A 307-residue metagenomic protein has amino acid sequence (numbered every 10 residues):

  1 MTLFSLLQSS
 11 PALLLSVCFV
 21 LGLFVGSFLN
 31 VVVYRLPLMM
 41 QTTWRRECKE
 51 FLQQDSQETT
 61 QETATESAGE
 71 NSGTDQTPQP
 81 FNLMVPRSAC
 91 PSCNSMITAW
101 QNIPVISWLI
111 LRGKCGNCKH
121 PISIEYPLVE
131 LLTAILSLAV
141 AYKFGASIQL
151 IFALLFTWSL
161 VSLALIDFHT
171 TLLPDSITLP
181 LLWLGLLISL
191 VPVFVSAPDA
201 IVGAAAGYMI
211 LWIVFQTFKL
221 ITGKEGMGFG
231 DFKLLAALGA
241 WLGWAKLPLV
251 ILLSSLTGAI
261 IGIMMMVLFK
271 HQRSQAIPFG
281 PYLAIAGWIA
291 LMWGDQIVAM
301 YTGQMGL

Functional and structural regions predicted by a protein language model:
S5, C18, Q149-T257, M300-L307: Functional transmembrane core segments of multi-pass inner-membrane proteins
S5-R35, M39, I213-E225, L235-L307: Alpha-helical transmembrane segments
R35-E125: Membrane-proximal soluble regions of multi-pass membrane proteins
L36, P80, I103, N117-Y126 (+3 more regions): Interhelical loop and helix-boundary elements at the membrane-water interface of polytopic inner-membrane proteins
R87, N94-A153, G230-F232, A236-A237 (+1 more regions): Multi-pass membrane catalytic core of lipid/isoprenoid biosynthesis enzymes
A134, L138, S189, A259-M266: Hydrophobic transmembrane alpha-helices of multi-pass small-molecule transporters
Y142, A164-F168, S189-P192, L268-F269 (+1 more regions): Structural signal for the C-terminal ends of transmembrane alpha-helices and the immediately following loop
